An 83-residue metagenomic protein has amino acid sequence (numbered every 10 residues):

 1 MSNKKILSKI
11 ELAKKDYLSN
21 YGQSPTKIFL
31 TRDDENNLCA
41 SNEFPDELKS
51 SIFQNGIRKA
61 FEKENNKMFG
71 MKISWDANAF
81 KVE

Functional and structural regions predicted by a protein language model:
S2-F44, I57: Structured, hydrophobic secondary-structure cores that serve as assembly/anchoring elements
D34-E83: Detector for the mature cores of small, proteolytically processed and post-translationally modified peptide effectors
